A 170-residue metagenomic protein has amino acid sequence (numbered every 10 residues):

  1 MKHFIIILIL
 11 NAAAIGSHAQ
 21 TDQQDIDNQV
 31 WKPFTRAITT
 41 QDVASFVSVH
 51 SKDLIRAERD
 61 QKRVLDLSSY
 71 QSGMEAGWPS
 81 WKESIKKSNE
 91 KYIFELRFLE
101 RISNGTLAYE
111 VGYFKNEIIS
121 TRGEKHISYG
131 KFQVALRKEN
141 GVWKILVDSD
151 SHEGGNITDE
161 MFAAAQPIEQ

Functional and structural regions predicted by a protein language model:
M1-I5: Positively charged n-region of N-terminal signal peptides that target proteins for export
L10, G16-K52, V64, M161-Q170: Short, low-complexity N-terminal intrinsically disordered segments enriched in polar/charged residues
F34, F46, L54, Y70 (+2 more regions): Hydrophobic pocket/interface hotspot
H50-S51, D60-Q61, G112-N116, V134 (+1 more regions): A mature extracytoplasmic/lumenal domain signature
I55-S69, K86: A short gly/proline-enriched turn/hairpin at secondary-structure junctions
S69-R122: Surface-exposed, charged secondary-structure patches
R101-A108, L136-K144: A short, structured loop/turn motif at beta-sheet edges
K138-N140, K144-Q170: Low-complexity, intrinsically disordered terminal/linker segments enriched in charged and Gly/Pro repeats
